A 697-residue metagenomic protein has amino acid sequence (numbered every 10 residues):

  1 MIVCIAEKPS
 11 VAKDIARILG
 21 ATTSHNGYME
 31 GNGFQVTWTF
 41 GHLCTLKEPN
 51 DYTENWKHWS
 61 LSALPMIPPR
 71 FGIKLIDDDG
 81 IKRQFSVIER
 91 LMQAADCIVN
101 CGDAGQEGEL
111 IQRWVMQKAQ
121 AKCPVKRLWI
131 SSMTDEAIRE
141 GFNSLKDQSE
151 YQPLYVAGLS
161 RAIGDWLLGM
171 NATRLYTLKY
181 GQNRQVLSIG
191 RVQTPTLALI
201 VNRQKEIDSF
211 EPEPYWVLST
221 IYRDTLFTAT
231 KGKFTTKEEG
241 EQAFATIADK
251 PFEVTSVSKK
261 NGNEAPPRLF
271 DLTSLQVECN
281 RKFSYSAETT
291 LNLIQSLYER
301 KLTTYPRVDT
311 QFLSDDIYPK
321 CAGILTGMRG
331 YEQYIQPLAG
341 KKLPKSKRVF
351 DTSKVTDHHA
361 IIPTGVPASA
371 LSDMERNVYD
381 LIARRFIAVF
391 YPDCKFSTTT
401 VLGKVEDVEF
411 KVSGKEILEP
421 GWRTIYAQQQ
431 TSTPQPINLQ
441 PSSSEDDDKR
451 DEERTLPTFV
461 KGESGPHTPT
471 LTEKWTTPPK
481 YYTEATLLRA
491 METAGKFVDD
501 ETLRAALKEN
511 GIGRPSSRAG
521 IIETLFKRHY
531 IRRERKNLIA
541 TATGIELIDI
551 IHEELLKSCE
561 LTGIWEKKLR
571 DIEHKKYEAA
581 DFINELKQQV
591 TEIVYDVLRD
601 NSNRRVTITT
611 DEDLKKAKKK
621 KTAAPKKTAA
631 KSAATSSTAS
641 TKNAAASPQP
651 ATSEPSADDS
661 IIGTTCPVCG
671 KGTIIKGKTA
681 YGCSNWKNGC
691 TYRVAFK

Functional and structural regions predicted by a protein language model:
M1, V99-A104, N183-V186, K259-R268 (+4 more regions): Conserved short loop/turn motifs at secondary-structure junctions
M1-W166, M170, Q435, P478: Intrinsically disordered, low-complexity regulatory segments
I2-V3, H25, I81, K118 (+4 more regions): Basic, low-complexity terminal or inter-domain segments flanking catalytic cores
P49, A94-V99, T225-I247, T665-T679 (+1 more regions): OB-fold/S1-family RNA-binding modules
G72-I98, L199-I200, E278-C279, L381-I387 (+1 more regions): Phosphate-interacting basic helix/loop segments used at nucleotide- and nucleic-acid interfaces
S86, Q93, D135-W216, T220-Y222 (+1 more regions): C-terminal or mid-to-C-terminal helical accessory/interaction module adjacent to the motor/catalytic core
K237-F270, Q276: Metal- or metallocofactor-binding catalytic centers and their adjacent structured scaffolds across diverse enzyme
